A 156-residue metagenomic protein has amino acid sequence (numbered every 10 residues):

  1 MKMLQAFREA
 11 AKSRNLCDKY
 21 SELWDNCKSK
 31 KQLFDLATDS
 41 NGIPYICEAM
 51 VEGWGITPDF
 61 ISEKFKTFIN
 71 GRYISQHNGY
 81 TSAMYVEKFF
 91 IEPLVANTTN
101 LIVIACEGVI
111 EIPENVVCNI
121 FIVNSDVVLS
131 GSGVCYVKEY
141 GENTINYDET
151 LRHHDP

Functional and structural regions predicted by a protein language model:
M1-P156: Short, glycine-biased loop/turn motifs at secondary-structure junctions and in low-complexity Ser/Thr/Pro-rich termini
